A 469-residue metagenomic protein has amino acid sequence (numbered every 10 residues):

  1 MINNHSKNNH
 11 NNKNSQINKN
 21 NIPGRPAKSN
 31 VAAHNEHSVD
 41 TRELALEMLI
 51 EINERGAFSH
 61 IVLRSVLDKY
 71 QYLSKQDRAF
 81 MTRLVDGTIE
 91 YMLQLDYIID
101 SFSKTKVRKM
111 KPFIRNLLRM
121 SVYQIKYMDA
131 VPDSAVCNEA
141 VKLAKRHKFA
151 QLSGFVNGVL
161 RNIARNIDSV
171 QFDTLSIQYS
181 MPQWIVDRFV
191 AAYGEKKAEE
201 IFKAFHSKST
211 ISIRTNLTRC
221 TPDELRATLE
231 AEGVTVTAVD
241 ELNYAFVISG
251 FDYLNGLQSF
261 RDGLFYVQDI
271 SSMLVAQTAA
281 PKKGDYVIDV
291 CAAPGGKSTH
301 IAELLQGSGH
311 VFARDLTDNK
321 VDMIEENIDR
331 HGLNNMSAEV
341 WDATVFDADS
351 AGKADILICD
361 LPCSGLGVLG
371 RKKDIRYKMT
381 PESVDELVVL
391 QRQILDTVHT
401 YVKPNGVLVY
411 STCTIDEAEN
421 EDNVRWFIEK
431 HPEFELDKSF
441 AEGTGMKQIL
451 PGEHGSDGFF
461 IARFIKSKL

Functional and structural regions predicted by a protein language model:
M1-L469: S-adenosylmethionine
